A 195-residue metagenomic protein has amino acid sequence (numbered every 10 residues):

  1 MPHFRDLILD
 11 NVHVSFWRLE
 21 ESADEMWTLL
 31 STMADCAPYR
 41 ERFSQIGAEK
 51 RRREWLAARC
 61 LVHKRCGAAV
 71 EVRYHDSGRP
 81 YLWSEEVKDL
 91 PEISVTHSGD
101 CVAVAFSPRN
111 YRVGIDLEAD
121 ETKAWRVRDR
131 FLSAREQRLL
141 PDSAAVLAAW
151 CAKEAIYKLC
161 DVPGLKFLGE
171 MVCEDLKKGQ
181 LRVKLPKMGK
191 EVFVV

Functional and structural regions predicted by a protein language model:
M1-V195: Core catalytic alpha/beta fold that binds nucleotide/phospho-ligands
